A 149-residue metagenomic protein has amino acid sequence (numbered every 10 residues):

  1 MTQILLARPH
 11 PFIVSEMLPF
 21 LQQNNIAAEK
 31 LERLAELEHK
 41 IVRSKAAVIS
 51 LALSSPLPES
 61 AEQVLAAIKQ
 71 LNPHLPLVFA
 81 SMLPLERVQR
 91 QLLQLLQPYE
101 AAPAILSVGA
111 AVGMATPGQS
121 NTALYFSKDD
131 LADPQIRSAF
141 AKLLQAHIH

Functional and structural regions predicted by a protein language model:
R8: Conserved acidic carboxylate
P11-E29: Two-component/phosphorelay signaling modules centered on CheY-like receiver
K30-A46, S54-P56: Acidic, metal-coordinating helix/loop segments flanking the phosphotransfer/catalytic sites of two-component signaling
K45-V48, A123: Conserved acidic residues
A47-N72, S81-L92: Conserved phosphotransfer microenvironments
S81-H149: Output/docking surface of receiver
